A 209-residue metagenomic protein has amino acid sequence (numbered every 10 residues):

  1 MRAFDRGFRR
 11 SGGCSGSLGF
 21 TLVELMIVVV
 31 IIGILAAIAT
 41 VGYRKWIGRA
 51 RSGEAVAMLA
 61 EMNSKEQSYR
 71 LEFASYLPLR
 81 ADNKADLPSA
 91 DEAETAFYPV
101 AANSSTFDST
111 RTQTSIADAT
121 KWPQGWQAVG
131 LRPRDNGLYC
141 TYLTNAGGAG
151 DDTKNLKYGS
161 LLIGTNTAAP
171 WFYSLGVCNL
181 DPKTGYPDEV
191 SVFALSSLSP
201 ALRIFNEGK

Functional and structural regions predicted by a protein language model:
M1-F20, K45: N-terminal leader/signal peptides at the extreme start of proteins
G16-I47, A55: N-terminal single-pass transmembrane signal-anchor helix
E24, E54, E66, E94: Acidic-residue sensor for enzyme active/binding pockets
R44-A50, S64-K84: Alpha-helix exit/C-cap motif
R49, E54, Y173-L175: Residues within well-formed alpha-helices
A55-L59, N63: N-terminal membrane-insertion helices
F73-K209: Periplasmic/extracellular, small/polar-rich flexible segments of pilin-like filament-forming proteins
